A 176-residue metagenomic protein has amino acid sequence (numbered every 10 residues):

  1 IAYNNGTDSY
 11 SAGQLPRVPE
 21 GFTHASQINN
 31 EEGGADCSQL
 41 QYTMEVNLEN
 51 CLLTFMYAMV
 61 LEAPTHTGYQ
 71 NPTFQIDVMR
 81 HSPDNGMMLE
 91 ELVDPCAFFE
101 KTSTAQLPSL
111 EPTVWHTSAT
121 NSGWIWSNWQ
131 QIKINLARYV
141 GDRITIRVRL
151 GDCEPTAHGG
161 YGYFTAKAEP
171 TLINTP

Functional and structural regions predicted by a protein language model:
I1-N174: Aromatic (Trp/Tyr/Phe) and Gly/Pro-enriched flexible surface segments
